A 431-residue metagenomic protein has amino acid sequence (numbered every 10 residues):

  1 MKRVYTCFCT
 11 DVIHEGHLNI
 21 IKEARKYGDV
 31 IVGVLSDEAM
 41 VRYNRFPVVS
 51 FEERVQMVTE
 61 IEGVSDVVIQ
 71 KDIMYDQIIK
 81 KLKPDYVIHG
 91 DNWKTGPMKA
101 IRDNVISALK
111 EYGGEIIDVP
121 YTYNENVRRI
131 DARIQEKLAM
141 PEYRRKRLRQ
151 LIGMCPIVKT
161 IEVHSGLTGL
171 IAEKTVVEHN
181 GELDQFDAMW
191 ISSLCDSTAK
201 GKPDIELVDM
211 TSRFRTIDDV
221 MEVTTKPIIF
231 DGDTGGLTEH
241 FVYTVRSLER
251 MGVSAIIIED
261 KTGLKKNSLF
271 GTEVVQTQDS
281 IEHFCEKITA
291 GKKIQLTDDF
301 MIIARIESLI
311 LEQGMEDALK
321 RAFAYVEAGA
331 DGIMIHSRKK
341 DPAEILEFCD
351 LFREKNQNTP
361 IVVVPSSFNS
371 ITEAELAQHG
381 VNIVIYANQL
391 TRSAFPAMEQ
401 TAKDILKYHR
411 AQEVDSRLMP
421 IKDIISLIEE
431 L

Functional and structural regions predicted by a protein language model:
M1-P141: Nucleotidyltransferase catalytic core that binds NTPs
D11, D72-I73, Y121-N124, G235 (+3 more regions): Short, surface-exposed acidic/glycine-rich loop or hinge patches that mediate macromolecular interfaces
L35, D72, N92, L194 (+3 more regions): Flexible loop residues that form catalytic and substrate-binding hotspots at small-molecule/glycan-binding clefts
V58, I79, I130, A172 (+2 more regions): Hydrophobic packing residues within well-ordered alpha-helices of enzyme cores
E60-E62, D91-N104, E115-Y121, T216-E222 (+4 more regions): Short, basic, helix/turn surface patches
I69, H89, D118, A304 (+2 more regions): Structural signal for conserved beta-strand scaffold positions within catalytic alpha/beta enzyme cores
E136-L148, L167, Q389-L431: Extended, intrinsically disordered, low-complexity segments
P141-S366, S370-I385, S393, Q400: Alpha/beta enzyme core
